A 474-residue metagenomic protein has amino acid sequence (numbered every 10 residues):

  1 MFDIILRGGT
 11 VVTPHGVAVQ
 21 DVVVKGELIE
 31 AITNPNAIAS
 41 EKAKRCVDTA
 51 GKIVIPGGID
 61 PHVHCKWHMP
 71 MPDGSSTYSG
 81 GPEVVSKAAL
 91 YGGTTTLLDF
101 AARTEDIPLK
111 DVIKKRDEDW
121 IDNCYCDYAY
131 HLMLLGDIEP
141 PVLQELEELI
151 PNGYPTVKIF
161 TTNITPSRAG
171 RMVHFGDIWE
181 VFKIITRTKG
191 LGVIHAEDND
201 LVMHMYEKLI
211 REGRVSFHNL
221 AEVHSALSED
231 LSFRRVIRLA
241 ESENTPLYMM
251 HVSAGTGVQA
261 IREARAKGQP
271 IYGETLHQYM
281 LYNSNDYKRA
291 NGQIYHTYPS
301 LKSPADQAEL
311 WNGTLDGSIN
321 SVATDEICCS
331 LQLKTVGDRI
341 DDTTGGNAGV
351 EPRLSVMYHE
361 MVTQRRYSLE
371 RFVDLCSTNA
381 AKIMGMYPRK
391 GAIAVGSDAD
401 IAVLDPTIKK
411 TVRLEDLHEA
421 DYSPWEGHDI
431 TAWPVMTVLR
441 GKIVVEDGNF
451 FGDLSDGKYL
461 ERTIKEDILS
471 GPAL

Functional and structural regions predicted by a protein language model:
M1-G57, D73: Histidine-rich, glycine-flanked metal-binding segment
G9, V22, E27, G51 (+15 more regions): Divalent metal-coordination and catalytic microenvironments
T49-N123: Metal-associated gating/positioning segment near the N- to mid-region
S75, D99-Y125, L132-I138, E148 (+3 more regions): Active-site loop-to-helix "anion-binding N-cap" substructures in soluble metabolic enzymes
K110-C126, G176-I194, P352: Alpha-helix-loop-beta-strand connector modules within alpha/beta enzyme cores
P141-V322, D338: Histidine/acidic residue-rich metal-binding segments in metalloenzymes
V215-N244, I294, L315, N320-S321 (+1 more regions): His/Asp/Glu-enriched, well-ordered alpha-helical/loop segment that forms or immediately abuts the divalent-metal
V336-R339, V395-L460: C-terminal cap of metal-dependent C-N hydrolases
